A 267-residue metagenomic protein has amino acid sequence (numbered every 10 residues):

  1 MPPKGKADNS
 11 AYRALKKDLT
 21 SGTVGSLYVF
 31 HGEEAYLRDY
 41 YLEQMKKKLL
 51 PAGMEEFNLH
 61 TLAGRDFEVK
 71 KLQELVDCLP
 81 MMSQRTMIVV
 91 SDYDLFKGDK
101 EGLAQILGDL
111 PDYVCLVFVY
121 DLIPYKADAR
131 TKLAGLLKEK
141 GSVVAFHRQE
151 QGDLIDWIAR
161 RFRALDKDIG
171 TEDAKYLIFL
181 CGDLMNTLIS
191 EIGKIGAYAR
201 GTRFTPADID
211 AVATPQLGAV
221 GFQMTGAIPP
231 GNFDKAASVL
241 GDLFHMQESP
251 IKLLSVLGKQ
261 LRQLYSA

Functional and structural regions predicted by a protein language model:
M1-A267: Conserved beta/loop motifs at nucleotide-recognition and modification sites
